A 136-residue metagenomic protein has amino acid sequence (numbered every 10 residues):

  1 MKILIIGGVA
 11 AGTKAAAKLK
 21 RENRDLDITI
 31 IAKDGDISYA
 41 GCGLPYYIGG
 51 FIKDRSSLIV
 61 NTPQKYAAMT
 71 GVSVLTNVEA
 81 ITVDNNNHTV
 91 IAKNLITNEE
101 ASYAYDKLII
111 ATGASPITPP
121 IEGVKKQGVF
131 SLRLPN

Functional and structural regions predicted by a protein language model:
M1-E79: Beta1-alpha1 glycine-rich phosphate/pyrophosphate-binding loop at the start of Rossmann-like nucleotide-binding domains
M1-L4, Q64-N136: FAD-binding core/adjacent interface of flavoenzyme oxidoreductases
